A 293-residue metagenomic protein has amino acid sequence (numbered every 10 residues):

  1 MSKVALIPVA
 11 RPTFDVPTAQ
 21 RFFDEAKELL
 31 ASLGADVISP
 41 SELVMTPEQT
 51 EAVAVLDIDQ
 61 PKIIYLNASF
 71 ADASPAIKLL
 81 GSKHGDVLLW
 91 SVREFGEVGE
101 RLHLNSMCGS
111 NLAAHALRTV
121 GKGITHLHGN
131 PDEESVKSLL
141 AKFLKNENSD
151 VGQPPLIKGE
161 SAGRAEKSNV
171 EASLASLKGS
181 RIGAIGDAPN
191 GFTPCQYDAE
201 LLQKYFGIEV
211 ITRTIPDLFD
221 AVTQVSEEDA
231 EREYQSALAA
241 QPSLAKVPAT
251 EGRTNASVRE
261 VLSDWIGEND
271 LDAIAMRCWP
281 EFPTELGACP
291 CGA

Functional and structural regions predicted by a protein language model:
M1-A293: An N-terminal assembly and electron-transfer interface module characteristic of large anaerobic redox and radical
